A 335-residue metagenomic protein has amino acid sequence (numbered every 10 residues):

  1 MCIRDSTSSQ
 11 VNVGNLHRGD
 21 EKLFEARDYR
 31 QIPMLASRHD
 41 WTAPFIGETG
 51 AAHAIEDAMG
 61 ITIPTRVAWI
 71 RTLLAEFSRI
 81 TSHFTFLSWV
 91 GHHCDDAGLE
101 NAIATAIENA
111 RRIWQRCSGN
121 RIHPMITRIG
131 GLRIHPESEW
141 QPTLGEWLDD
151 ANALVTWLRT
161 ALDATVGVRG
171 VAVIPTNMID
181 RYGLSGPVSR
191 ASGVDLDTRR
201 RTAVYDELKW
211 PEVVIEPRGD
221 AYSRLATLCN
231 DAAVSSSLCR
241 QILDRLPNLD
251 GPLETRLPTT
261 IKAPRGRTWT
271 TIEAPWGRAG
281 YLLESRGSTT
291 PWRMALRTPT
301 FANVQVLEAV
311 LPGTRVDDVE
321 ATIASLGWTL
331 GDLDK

Functional and structural regions predicted by a protein language model:
M1-I3: Short, small-residue-biased leader/transition segments that mark boundaries at the very start of proteins
D5-K335: Active-site bordering "gate/hinge" segments that shape substrate access to catalytic or cofactor-binding pockets
